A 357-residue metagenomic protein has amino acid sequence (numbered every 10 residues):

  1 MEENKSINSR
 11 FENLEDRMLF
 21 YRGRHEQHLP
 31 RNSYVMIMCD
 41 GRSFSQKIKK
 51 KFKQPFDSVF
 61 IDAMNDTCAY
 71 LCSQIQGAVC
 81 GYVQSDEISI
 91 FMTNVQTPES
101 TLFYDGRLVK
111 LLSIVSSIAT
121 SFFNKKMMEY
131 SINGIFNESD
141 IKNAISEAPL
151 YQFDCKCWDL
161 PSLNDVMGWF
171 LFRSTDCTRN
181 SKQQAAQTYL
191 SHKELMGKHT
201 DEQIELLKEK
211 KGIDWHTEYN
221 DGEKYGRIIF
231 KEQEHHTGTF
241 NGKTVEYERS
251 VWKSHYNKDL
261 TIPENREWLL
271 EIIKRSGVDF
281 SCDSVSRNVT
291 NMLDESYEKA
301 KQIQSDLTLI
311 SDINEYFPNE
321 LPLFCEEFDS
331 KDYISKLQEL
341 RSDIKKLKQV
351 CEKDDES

Functional and structural regions predicted by a protein language model:
M1-S357: Regulatory and interdomain segments flanking nucleotide-handling catalytic cores in signaling/defense enzymes
